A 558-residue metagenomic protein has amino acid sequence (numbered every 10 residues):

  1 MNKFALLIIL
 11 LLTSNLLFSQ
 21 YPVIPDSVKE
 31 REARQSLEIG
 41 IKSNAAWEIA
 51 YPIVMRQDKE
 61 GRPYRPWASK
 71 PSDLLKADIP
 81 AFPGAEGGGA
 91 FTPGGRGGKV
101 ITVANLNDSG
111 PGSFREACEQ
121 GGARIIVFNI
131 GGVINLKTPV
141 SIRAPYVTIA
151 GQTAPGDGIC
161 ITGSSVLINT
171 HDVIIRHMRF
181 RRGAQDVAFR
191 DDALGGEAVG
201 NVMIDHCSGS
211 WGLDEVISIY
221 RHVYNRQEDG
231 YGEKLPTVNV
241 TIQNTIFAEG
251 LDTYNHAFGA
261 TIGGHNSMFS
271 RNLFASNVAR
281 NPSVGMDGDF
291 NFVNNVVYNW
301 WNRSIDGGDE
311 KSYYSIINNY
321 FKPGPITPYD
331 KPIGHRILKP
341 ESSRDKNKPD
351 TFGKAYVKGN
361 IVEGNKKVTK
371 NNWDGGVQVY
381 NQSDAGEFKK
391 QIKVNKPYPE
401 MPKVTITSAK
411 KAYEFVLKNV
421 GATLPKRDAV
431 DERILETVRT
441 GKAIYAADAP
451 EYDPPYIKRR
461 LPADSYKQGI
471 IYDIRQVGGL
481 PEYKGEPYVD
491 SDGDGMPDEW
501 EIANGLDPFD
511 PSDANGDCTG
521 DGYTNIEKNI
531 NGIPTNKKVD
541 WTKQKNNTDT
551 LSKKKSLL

Functional and structural regions predicted by a protein language model:
M1-Y21: Bacterial Sec-dependent N-terminal signal peptides
I24-V28, A33-E38, K42-I53, P63-K70 (+2 more regions): Extracellular beta-rich repeat passengers
F82-I126: Acidic Gly/Asp/Thr-rich repetitive segments characteristic of extracellular carbohydrate-active and adhesion proteins
R115-G122, V133-T148, I159-R176, R182-V199: Extracellular beta-strand-rich solenoid/capping regions of secreted or surface-exposed proteins that bind or remodel
Y146, G151, H171-R182, G200-D214 (+6 more regions): Right-handed parallel beta-helix
Q152-I159, M178, F509-D513: Extracellular beta-strand-rich, repetitive "passenger/adhesive" scaffolds that bind or process carbohydrates
D473-L558: Extracellular calcium-associated, cysteine-rich motifs in secreted modular proteins
